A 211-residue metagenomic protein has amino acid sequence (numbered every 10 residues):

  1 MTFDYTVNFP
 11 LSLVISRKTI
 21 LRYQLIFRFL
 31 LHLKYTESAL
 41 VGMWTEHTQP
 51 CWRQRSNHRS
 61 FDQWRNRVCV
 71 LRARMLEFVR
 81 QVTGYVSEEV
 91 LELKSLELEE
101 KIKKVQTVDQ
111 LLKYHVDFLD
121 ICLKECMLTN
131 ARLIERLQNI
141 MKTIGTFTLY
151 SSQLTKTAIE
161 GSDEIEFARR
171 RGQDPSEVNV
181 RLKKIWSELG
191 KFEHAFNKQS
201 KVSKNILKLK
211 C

Functional and structural regions predicted by a protein language model:
M1-C211: Extended, charged interaction scaffolds in large complex subunits
